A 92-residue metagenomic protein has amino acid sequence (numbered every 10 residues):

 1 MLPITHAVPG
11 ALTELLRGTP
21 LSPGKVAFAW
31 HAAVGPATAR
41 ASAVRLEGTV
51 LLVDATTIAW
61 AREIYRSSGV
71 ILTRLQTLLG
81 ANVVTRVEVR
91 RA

Functional and structural regions predicted by a protein language model:
M1-A32, V44-L46, R62, L79-A92: N-terminal presequence-like segments and adjacent domain-start helices
G35-R40: Short amphipathic beta-strand starts and helix->beta connectors
G48-S68, R90: A short interface-forming secondary-structure element
T73-T77: Charge-dense, helix-prone N-terminal extensions
